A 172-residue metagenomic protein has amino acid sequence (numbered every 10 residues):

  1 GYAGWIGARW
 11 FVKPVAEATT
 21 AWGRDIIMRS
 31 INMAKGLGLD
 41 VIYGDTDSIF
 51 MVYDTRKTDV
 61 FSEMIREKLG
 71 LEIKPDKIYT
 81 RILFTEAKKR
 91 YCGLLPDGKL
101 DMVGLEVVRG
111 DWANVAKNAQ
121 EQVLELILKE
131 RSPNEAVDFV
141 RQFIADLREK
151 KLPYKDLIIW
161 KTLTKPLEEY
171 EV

Functional and structural regions predicted by a protein language model:
G1-A8: Active-site cores of enzymes that catalyze phosphoryl transfer or operate on phosphate-rich substrates
V12, A18-T46, M51-V172: DNA-dependent DNA polymerase catalytic subunits
